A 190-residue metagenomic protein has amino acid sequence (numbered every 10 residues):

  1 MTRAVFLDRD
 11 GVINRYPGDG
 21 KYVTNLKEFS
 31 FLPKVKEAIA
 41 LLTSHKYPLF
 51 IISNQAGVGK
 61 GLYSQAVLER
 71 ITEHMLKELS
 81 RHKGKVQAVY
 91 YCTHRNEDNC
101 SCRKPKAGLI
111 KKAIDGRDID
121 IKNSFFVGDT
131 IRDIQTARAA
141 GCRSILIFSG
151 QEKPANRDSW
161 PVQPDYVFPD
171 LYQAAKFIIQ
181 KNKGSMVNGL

Functional and structural regions predicted by a protein language model:
M1-F50: Active-site neighborhood of HAD-like aspartate-dependent phosphohydrolases
M1-R9, K176, Q180-L190: Non-catalytic pre-domain segments flanking phosphatase-related domains
V23-S30, Y63-R70, K104-P105: Alpha-helix N-cap and loop-to-helix initiation/capping positions
V35, I39-M75, K85-D98, A137: Substrate-recognition element of Asp-dependent hydrolases with the DxDx(T/V) motif
I52, I147-S149, D170: Generic beta-sheet signal
S101-I134: Conserved Lys-Pro-Asp/Glu-containing loop-to-beta segment of HAD-superfamily phosphomonoesterases, centered on
F126-Y166: Acidic, Mg2+-coordinating phosphoryl-transfer loop and its flanking beta/alpha structural elements, shared across
